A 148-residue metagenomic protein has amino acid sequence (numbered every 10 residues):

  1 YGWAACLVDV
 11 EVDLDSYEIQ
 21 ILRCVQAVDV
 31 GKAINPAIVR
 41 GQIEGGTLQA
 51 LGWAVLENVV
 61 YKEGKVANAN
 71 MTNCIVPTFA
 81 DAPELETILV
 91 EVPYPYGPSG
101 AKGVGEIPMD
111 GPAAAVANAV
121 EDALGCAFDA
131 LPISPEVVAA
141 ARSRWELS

Functional and structural regions predicted by a protein language model:
Y1-S148: C-terminal catalytic domains of large/alpha subunits in multi-subunit enzymes
